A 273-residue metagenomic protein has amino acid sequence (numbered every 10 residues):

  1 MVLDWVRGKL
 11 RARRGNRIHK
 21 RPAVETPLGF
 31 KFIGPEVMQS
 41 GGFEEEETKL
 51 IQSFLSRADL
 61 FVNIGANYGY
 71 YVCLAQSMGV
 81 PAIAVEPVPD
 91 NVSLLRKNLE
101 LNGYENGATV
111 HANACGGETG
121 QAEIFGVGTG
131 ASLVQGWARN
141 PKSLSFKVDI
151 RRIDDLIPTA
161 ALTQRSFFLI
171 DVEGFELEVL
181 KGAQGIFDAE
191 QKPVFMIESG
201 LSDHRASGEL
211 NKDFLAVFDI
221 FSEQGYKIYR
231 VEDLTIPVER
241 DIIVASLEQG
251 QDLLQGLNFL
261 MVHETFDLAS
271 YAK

Functional and structural regions predicted by a protein language model:
M1-G107, W137-F146, I157-T163, R230-K273: S-adenosyl-L-methionine
L60, I64-Y70, V148-S207: Active-site segment flanking the S-adenosylmethionine/decSAM binding pocket in AdoMet-dependent transferases
A75, L95, A108, I124 (+1 more regions): Hydrophobic packing residues within well-ordered alpha-helices of enzyme cores
P81, E100-N102, F125-G130, K212-L215 (+1 more regions): Short, hinge-like loop/turn segments at secondary-structure boundaries
P89, R96-A131: Core alpha/beta nucleotide-donor-binding catalytic domains of modification enzymes
G120-G126, S207-L210, R240-I243: Short aromatic-enriched loop/helix-cap "lid" or pocket-rim segments at secondary-structure transitions that line
L215-P237: A SAM-dependent methyltransferase catalytic signature shared across enzymes that methylate proteins
